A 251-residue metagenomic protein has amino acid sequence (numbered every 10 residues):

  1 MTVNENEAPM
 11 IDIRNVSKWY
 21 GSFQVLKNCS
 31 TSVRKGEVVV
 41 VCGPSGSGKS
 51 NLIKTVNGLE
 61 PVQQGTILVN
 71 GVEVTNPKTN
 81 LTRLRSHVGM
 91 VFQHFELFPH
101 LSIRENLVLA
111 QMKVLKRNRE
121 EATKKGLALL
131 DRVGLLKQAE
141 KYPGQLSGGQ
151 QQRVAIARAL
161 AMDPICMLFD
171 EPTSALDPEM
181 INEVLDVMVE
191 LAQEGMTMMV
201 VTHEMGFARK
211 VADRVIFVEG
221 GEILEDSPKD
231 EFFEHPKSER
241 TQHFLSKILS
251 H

Functional and structural regions predicted by a protein language model:
T2-E5, T241: Pre-NBD coupling/linker segments of ABC/ABC-like ATPases
A8-K229: ABC family nucleotide-binding domain
D230-H251: C-terminal boundary and immediately downstream tail of ABC-type ATPase nucleotide-binding domains
